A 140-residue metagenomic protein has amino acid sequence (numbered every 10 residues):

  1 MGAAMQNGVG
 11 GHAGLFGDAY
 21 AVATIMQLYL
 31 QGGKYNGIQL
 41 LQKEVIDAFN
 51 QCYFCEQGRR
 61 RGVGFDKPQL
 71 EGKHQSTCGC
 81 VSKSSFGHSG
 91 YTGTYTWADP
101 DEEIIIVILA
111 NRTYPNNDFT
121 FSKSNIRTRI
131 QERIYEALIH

Functional and structural regions predicted by a protein language model:
M1, E56, G64-D99: Short, Gly/Ser/Thr-enriched beta-strand-loop segments that form substrate-interacting elements of hydrolase/peptidase
M1-R60, C78-K83: Penicillin-binding protein/beta-lactamase superfamily catalytic region
N7-F16, K83-A98, N111-P115: Glycine-rich phosphate/pyrophosphate-binding beta-alpha loops
Y20, P100-D101: Short loop segments at secondary-structure junctions
Q31-Y35, E44-V45, N50-Y53, G58 (+2 more regions): Short, gly/Ser/Thr-rich active-site loops of penicillin-recognizing serine hydrolases
R61-F65, I105: Claisen-condensing/thiolase-fold acyl-transfer catalytic domains that form or cleave C-C bonds in fatty acid
E103-R112, N116-D118: Short, well-ordered beta-strand elements
